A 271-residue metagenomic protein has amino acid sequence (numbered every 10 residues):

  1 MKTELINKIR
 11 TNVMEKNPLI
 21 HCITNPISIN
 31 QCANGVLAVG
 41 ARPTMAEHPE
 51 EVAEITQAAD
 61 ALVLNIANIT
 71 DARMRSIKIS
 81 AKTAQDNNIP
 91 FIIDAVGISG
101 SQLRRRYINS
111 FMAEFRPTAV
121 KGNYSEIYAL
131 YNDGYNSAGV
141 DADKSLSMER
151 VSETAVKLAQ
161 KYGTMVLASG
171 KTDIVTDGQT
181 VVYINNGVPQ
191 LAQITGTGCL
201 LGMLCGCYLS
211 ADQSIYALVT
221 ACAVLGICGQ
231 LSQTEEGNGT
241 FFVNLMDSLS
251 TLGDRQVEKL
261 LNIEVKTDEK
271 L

Functional and structural regions predicted by a protein language model:
M1-R42: Glycine-rich phosphate/adenosyl-contacting loop at the front of the ribokinase-like
G35-N87, I93: Active-site cofactor/substrate anionic-group-binding motifs, chiefly glycine- and Lys/Arg-rich phosphate-binding loops
R73-G122: Glycine/small-residue-rich loop that forms an oxyanion/phosphate-binding "nest" at active or ligand-binding sites
R104-V181: Conserved phosphate/ATP/ADP-binding segment of small-molecule kinases
A129, T195-V224: Short, small-residue alpha-helix embedded
T154-A159, S214-C228, L245-M246: Short, well-structured alpha-helical segments that form the helix of a local strand-helix-strand
I184-T195: Short pre-catalytic strand/loop immediately N-terminal to key active-site residues, enriched for Gly-Thr
I227-L271: Charged C-terminal helix
